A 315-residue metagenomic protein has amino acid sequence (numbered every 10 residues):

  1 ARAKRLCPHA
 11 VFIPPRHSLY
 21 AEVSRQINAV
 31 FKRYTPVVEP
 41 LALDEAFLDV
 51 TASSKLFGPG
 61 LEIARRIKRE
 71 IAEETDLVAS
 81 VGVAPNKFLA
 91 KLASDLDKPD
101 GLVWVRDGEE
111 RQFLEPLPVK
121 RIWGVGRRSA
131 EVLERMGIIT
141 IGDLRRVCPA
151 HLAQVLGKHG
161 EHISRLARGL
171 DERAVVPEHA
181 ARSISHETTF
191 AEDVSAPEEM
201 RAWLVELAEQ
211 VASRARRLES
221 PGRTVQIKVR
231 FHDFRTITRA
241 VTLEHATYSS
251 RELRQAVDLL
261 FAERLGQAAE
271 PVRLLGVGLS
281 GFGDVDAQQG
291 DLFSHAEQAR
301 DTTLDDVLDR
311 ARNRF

Functional and structural regions predicted by a protein language model:
A1-H162, V175, S213, A296-F315: Gly/Gly-Pro- and Ser/Thr-rich, intrinsically disordered tail segments characteristic of DNA damage-repair and tolerance
L41-E45, A84-K87, S220-T224, E270-L274: Short Gly/Ser/Thr- and Asp/Glu-enriched loop/turn motifs at secondary-structure junctions
A46-A52, T238-V241, Q288-S294: Short, hydrophobic beta-strand segments
T51, A84-N86, R230, G278-F282: Short loop/turn motifs enriched for small/polar and acidic residues
A79, D100, R223-V225, L275: Change "...and in nucleic-acid phosphodiester-cleaving endonucleases..." to "...and in nucleic-acid processing enzymes
Q112, H186, G283: Surface-exposed, charge/polar-rich loops and edge strands
R121, S129-V272: DNA-contacting surface of Y-family translesion DNA polymerases
H245-F315: Acidic, metal-coordinating catalytic segment for phosphate/diphosphate chemistry, firing primarily on the Nudix
